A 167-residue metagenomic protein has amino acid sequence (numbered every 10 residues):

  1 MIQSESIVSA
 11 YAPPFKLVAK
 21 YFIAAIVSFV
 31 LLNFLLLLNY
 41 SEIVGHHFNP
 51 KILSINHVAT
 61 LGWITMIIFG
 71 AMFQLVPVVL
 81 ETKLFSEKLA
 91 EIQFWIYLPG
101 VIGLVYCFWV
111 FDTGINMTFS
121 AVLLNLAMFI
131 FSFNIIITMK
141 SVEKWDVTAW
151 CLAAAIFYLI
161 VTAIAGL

Functional and structural regions predicted by a protein language model:
M1-L167: Hydrophobic alpha-helical transmembrane segments of multi-pass integral membrane proteins
